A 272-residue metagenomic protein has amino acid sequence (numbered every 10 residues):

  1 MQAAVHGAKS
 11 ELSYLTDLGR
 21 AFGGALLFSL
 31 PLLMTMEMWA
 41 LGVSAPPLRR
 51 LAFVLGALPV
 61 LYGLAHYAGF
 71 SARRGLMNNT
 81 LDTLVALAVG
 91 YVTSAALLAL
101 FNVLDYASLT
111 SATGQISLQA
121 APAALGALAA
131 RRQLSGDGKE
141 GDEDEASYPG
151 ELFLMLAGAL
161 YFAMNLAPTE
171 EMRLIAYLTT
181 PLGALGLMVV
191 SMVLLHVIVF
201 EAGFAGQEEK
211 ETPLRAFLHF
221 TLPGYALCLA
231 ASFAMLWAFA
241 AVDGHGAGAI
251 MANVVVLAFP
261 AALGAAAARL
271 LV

Functional and structural regions predicted by a protein language model:
M1-P59: N-terminal signal-anchor module of multipass membrane proteins
A4-S10, Y62-G75, R131-E140, V199-E209 (+1 more regions): C-terminal ends of transmembrane helices
G7-T16, S44, A72-V85, A112-G114 (+4 more regions): Membrane-interface segments at loop-to-transmembrane junctions
G19-P31, A86-A95, L118-R131, S147-T169 (+4 more regions): Alpha-helical transmembrane segments of multi-pass integral membrane proteins
L41-V54, S147-E151, R173-V193: Transmembrane alpha-helix entry/boundary detector in multi-pass membrane proteins
R50-L64, A184-A202, P260: Generic alpha-helical transmembrane segments
R73-F153, V272: Membrane-interface helix-loop-helix junctions at boundaries between adjacent transmembrane segments
F162-L214: Transmembrane helical segments that form the transport core of multi-pass membrane transport proteins
